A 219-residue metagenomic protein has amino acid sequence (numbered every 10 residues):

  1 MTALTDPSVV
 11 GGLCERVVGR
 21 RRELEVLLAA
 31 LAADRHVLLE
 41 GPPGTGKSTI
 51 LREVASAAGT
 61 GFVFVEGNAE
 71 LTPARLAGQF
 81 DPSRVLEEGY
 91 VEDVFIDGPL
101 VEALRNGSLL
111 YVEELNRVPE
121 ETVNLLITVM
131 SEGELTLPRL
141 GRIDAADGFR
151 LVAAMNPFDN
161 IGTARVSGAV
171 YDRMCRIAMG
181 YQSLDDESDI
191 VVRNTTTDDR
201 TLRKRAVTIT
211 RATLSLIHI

Functional and structural regions predicted by a protein language model:
M1-R200: AAA+ P-loop NTPase catalytic core and its hallmark functional loops
T197, A212-S215: A structural signal for alpha-helix termini and helix-coil/disorder junctions
R205-T213: Short conserved motifs of the RecA-like P-loop NTPase core
I217-I219: Conserved small/polar residues in nucleotide/adenosyl-binding loops
